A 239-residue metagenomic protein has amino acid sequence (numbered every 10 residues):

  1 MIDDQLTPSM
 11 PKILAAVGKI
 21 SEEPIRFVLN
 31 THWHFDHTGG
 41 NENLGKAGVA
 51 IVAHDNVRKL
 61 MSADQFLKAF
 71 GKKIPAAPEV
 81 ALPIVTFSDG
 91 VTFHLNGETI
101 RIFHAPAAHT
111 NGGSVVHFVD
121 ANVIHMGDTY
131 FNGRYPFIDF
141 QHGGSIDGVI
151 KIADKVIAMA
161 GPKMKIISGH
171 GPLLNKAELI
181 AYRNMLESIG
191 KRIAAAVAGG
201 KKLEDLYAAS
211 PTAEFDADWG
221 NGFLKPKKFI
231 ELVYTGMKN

Functional and structural regions predicted by a protein language model:
M1, Q5-P8, T92, T99 (+2 more regions): Metallo-beta-lactamase
Q5-V52: Active-site metal-binding motif and surrounding structural segment of the metallo-beta-lactamase
P11, G18-K19, V52, R58-P78 (+8 more regions): Mature soluble domains of exported/periplasmic/lumenal proteins and thiol-rich metal-chelating peptides
L14, N41-N43, Q65, I138 (+1 more regions): Short amphipathic alpha-helical segments
S21, E42-G48, A53-D55, M61 (+9 more regions): Sec/Tat-exported extracytoplasmic proteins
R58-A105, T110-N111, V119-D120: Metallo-beta-lactamase
A158-K163, P172-N239: Accessory terminal helices/loops
